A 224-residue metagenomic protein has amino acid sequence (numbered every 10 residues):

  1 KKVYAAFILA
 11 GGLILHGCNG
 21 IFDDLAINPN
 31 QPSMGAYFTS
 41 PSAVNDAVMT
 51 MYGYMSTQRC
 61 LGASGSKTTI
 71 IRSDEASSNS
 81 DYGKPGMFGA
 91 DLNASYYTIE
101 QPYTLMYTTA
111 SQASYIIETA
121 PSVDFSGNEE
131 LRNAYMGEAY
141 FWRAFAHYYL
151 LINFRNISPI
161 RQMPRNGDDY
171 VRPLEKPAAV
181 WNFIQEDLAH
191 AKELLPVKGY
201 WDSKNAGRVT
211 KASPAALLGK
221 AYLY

Functional and structural regions predicted by a protein language model:
K1-A5: Bacterial N-terminal signal peptides that target proteins for export
C18-S66: Membrane-proximal, proline-rich intrinsically disordered regions
N30-P32, D91-A94, R161-D168: Short linear capping/connector segments at secondary-structure termini
M34-G35, L61-S80, I160, P196-P214: Short, surface-exposed recognition loops and adjoining beta-strand edges that mediate ligand/DNA contacts, enriched
P41-T57, S80-F154, D169-N182, L188-S203: Conserved, well-structured interaction surfaces
L151-I152, S158, Y224: Short coil/turn linking the two alpha-helices of tandem helical-hairpin repeats
